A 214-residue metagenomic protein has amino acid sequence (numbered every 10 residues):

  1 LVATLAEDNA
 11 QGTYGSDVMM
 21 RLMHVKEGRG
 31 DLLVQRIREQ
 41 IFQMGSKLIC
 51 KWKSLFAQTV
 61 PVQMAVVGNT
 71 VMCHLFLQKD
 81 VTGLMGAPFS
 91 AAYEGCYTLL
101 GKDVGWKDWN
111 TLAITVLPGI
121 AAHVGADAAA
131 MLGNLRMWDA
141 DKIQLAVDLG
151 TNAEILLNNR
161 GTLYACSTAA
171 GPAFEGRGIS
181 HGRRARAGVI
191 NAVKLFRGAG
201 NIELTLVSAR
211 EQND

Functional and structural regions predicted by a protein language model:
L1-L75, T82-M85, T115: N-terminal glycine/serine-rich phosphate-binding loop of ATP-dependent small-molecule kinases, especially carbohydrate
V2-D17, G83-C96, A130, W138-N213: Glycine-rich phosphate-binding loop of actin/hexokinase-like ATP-binding domains
M20-R29, S90-V116, R183-R184, G188: Surface-exposed acidic, glycine/proline-enriched linker/cap segments that occur as 15-30-residue helix-coil
E27-R38, P118-V124, L145, R177 (+1 more regions): Hydrophobic alpha-helical scaffolding
Q35-Q43, L112, A122-A126, T151: Alpha-helical multipass membrane-protein architecture
C50-T59, M137-K142, R197: Secondary-structure boundary elements
V62-M64, G68-V104, A209-D214: Gly/Ser/Thr-rich active-site cleft segment
T111-Q144: Conserved phosphate-binding catalytic cores of ATP/NTP-utilizing and phosphoryl-transfer enzymes
